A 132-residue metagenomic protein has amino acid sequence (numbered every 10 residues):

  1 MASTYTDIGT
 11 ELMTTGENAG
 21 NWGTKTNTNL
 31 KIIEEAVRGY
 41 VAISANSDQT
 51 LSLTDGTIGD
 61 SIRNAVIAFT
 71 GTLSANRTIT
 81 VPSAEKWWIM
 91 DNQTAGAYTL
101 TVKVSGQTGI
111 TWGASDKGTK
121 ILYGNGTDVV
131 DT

Functional and structural regions predicted by a protein language model:
M1-G9, T14-L100: Exposed extracellular interaction/assembly regions and N-terminal maturation sites
L30-R38, G96-S105, G109, I121-T132: Short, surface-exposed terminal/edge motifs of secreted or surface/virion proteins that either
T72, G113-S115: Short solvent-exposed loop/turn micro-motifs enriched in small/polar/acidic residues
A84, S115-T119: Tight coil/turn sites that cap or link beta-strands
A84, T108-T111: Ser/Thr/Gly-rich low-complexity blocks that favor extended beta-strand/coil architectures
